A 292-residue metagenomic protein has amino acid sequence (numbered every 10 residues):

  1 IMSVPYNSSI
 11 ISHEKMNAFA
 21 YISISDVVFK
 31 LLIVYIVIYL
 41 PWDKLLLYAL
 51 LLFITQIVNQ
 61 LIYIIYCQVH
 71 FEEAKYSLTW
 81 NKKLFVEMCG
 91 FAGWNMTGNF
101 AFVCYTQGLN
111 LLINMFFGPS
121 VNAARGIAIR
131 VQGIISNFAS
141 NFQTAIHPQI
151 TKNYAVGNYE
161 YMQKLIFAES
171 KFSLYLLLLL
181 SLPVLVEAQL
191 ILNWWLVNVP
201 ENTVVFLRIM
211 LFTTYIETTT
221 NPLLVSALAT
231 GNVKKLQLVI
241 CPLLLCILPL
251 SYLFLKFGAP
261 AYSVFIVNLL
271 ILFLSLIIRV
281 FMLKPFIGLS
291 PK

Functional and structural regions predicted by a protein language model:
I1, L61, Q163-T218, L245-F257: Alpha-helical transmembrane segments of multi-pass membrane transport and lipid-handling proteins
I1-S23, L211-P242, L283-L289: Membrane-interface junctions at transmembrane-helix termini in multi-pass inner-membrane proteins
S12, F71-E72, A128, Q132-S170 (+1 more regions): Helix-loop junctions and terminal segments of transmembrane helices in multi-pass membrane transport/translocation
A18, E87-W94, F172-S173, F206 (+1 more regions): Membrane-interface "helix-start" segments
Y21-V69, F91, C241-C246, A259-M282: Hydrophobic alpha-helical transmembrane segments
L45-A49, Y63-Q107, A145, Q149 (+2 more regions): Interhelical loop/hinge segments that connect adjacent transmembrane helices in multipass membrane
L45-L50, K83-N95, L111-G133, E160-L165 (+2 more regions): Interfacial/gating helices of multi-pass transporter permease domains
I57-V58, G93-W94, L109-N110, A123-Q143 (+3 more regions): Alpha-helical transmembrane segments of polytopic membrane transporters and translocases
